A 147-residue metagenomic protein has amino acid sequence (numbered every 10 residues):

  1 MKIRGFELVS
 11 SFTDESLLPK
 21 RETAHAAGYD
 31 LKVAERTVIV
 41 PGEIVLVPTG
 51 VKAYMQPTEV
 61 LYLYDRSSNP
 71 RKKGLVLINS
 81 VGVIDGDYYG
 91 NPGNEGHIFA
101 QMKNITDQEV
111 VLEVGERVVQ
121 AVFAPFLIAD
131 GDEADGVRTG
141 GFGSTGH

Functional and structural regions predicted by a protein language model:
M1-H147: DUTPase catalytic domain/fold
